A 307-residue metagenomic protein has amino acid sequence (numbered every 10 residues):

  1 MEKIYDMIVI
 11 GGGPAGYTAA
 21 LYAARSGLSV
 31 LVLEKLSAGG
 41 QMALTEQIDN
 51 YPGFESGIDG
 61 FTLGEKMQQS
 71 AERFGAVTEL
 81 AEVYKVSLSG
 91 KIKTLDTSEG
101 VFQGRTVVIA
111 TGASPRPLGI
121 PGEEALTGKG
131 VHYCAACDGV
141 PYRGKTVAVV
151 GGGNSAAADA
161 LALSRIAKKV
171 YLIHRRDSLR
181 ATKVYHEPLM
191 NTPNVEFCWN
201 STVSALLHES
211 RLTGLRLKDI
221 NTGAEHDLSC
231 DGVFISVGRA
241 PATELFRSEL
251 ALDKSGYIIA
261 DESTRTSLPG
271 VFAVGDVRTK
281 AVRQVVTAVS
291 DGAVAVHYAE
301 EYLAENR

Functional and structural regions predicted by a protein language model:
I4-D6, L80-A81, R143-K145, N200 (+2 more regions): Phosphate-coordination loops involved in phosphoryl transfer and adenosine-cofactor binding
Y5-F74, A157-T182, D253: Beta1-alpha1 glycine-rich phosphate/pyrophosphate-binding loop at the start of Rossmann-like nucleotide-binding domains
G12, T111-G112, V237-G238: Glycine-rich, N-terminal phosphate-binding loop of Rossmann-like dinucleotide-binding domains
A71-G90, L95-D96, V101-F102, S164-E262 (+1 more regions): A Rossmann-like FAD-binding core segment of flavoenzymes
T78-R143, V147, G152: Glycine/small-residue-rich loop that forms an oxyanion/phosphate-binding "nest" at active or ligand-binding sites
G119, E124-P141, V237-T287, D291-V294 (+1 more regions): FAD-site-proximal beta/loop scaffold in flavoenzymes
